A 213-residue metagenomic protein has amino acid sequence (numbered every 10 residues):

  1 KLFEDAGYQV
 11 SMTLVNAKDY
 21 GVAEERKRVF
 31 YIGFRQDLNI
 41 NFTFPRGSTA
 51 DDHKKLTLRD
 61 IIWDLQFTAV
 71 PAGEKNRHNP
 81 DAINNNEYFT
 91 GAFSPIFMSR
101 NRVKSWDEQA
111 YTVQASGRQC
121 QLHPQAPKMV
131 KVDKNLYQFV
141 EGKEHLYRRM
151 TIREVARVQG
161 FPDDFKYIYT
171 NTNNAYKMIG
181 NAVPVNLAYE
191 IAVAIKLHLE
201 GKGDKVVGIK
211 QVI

Functional and structural regions predicted by a protein language model:
K1-W106: Class I S-adenosyl-L-methionine
R77-I213: C-terminal target-recognition/interaction regions appended to catalytic cores
